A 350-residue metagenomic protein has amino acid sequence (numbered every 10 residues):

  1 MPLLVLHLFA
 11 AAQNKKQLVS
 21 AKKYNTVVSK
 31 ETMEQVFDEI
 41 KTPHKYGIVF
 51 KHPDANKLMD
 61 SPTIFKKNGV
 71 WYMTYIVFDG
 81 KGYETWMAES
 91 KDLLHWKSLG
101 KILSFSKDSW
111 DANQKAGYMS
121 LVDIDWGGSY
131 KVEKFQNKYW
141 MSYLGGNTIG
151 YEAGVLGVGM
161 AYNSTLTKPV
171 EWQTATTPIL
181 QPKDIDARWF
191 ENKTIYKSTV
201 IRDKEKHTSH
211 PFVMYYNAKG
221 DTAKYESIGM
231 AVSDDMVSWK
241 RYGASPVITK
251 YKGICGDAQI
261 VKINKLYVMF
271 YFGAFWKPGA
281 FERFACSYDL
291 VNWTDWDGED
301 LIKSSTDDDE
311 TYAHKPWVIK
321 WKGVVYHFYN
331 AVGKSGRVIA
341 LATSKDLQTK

Functional and structural regions predicted by a protein language model:
M1-K15: Bacterial Sec-dependent N-terminal signal peptides
Q13-G117, L121-K197, I201-G256, V261-T311 (+1 more regions): Beta-rich carbohydrate-recognition and catalytic domains
P316: Extracellular glycan/ECM-engagement signal in secreted proteins
